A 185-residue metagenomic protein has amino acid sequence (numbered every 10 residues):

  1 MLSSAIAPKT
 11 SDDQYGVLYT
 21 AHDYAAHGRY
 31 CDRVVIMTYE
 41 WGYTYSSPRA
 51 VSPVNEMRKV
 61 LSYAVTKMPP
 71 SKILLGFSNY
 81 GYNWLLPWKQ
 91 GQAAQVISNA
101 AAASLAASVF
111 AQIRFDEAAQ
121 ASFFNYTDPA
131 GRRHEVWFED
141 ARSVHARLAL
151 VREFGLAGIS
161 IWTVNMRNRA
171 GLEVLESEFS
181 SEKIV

Functional and structural regions predicted by a protein language model:
M1-S108: Substrate-binding surface in catalytic domains of secreted glycosidases
Y15-A25, E139-R152: Short, acidic/polar
Y45-V51, R133-W137, I161: Second-shell loop/turn segments in exported
V51-R58, F138-H145, M166: Soluble non-cytosolic domains of exported or imported proteins
T66-P70, E153, S181: Secondary-structure boundary motif
F77-L150, S177-V185: Glycan-binding loop/region signatures in secreted carbohydrate-active enzymes
H145-I161, M166-R167: Conserved, well-ordered alpha-helix/loop/beta-strand core segments that scaffold catalytic motifs
I161, M166-V185: C-terminal amphipathic alpha-helical "assembly" element that mediates oligomerization/partner interfaces or acts as
